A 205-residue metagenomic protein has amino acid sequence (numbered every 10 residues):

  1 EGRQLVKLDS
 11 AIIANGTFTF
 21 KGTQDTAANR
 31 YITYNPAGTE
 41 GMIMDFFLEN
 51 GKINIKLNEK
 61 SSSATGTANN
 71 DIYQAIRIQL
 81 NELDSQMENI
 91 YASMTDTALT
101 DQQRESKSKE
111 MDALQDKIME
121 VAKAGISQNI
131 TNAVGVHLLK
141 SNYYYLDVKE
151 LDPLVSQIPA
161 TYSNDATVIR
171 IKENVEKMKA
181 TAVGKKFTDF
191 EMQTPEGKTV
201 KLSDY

Functional and structural regions predicted by a protein language model:
E1-E120: A non-transmembrane, solvent-exposed segment enriched in polar/low-complexity residues
V6, S141, P195: Short, flexible active-site loop motifs that bind/organize anionic cofactors or intermediates
D9-A11, G22, G135, F187 (+1 more regions): Small-side-chain structural scaffolding
Q24, S203-Y205: Residue-level structural signal for beta-strand termini and adjacent loop
Y34-P36, S62, N69, S141-N142 (+3 more regions): Generic preference for flexible, low-structure residues
G41, I53, S108, D112-A182: N-terminal targeting signals for export/organelle localization
I169-S203: N-terminal "domain-start" segment that seeds a small globular fold
